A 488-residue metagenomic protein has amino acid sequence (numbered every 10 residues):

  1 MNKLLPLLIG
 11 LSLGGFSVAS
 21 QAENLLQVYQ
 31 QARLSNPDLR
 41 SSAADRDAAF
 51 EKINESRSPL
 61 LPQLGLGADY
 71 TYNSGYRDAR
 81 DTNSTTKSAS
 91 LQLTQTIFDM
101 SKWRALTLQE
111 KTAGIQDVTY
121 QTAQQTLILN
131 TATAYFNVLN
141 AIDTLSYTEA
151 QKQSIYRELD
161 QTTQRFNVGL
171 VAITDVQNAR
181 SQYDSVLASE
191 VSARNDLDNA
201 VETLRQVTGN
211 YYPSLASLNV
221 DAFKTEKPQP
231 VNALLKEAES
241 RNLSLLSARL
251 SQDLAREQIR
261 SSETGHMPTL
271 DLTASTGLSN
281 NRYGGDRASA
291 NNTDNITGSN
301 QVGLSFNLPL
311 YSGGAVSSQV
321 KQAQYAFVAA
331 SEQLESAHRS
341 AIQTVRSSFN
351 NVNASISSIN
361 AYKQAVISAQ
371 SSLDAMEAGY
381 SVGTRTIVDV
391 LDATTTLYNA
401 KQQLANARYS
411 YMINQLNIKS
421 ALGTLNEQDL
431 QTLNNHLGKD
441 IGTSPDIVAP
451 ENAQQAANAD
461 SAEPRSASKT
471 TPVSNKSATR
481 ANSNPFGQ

Functional and structural regions predicted by a protein language model:
M1-A22: Gram-negative bacterial Sec-dependent N-terminal signal peptides
N2-K3, T126-R241, N351, S355 (+4 more regions): Periplasmic alpha-helical coiled-coil/stalk elements that build and connect Gram-negative outer-membrane
Q30-R40, D47-P62, S90-L108, V118-Q125 (+8 more regions): A glycine-/polar-enriched beta->alpha junction
S41-S56, A123, L127-Y147, R157 (+5 more regions): Amphipathic alpha-helical coiled-coil segments
Y70-S74, I97, T276-R282, L308-S312 (+1 more regions): Transmembrane beta-strands of outer-membrane beta-barrel pores
Y76-T82, S217-N219, M267, R282-A290 (+1 more regions): Outer-membrane beta-barrel translocator domains and adjoining extracellular loop/strand segments of Gram-negative
R80-T86, N291-G298: Replace "Gram-negative outer membrane beta-barrel proteins" with "bacterial and organellar outer membrane beta-barrel
Q403-Q488: Acidic, low-complexity, intrinsically disordered peripheral segments
